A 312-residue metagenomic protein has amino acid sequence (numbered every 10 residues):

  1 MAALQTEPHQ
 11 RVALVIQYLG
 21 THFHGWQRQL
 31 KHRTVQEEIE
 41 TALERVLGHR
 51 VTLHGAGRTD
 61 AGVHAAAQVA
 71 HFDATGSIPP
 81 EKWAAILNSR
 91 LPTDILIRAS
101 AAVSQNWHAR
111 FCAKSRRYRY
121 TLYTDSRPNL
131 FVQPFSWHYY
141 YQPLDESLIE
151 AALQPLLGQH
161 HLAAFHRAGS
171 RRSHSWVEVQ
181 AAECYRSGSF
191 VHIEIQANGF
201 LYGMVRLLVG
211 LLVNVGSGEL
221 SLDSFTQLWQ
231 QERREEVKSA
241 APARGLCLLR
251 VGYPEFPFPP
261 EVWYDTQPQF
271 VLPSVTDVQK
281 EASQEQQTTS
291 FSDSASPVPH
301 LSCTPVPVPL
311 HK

Functional and structural regions predicted by a protein language model:
A2-D293, P297-K312: Structured-RNA-binding interfaces characteristic of tRNA pseudouridine synthases
